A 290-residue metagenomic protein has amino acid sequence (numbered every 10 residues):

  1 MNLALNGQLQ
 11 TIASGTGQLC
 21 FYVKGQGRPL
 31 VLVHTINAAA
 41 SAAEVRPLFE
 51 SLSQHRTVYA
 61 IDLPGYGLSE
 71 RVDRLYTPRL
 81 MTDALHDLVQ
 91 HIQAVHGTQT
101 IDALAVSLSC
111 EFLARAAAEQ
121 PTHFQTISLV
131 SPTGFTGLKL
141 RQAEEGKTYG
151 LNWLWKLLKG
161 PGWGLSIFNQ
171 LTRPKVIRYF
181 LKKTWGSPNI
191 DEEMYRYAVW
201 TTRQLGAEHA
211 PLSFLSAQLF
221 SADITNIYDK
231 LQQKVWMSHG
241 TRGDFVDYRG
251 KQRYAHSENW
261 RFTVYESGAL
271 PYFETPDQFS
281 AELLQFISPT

Functional and structural regions predicted by a protein language model:
M1-Q18: N-terminal cap/lid segment of alpha/beta-hydrolase-fold proteins
C20-L68: Conserved HGGG/HGGXW glycine-rich cap/lid loop of the alpha/beta-hydrolase fold
R46, A60-V106, A281: Active-site loop/oxyanion-hole signature of alpha/beta-hydrolase fold enzymes
A105, S109-L113: Gly/Ala-rich beta-loop-alpha elbow adjacent to hydrolase catalytic centers
A118, T126-W163: Flexible "cap/lid" loop of the alpha/beta hydrolase fold
S166-D229: Conserved alpha/beta-hydrolase catalytic His-Asp/Glu region
K230-S267: Conserved loop-alpha-helix segment in the C-terminal half of the alpha/beta-hydrolase fold that carries the catalytic
S267-S280: Catalytic histidine-centered segment of alpha/beta-hydrolase-like enzymes
